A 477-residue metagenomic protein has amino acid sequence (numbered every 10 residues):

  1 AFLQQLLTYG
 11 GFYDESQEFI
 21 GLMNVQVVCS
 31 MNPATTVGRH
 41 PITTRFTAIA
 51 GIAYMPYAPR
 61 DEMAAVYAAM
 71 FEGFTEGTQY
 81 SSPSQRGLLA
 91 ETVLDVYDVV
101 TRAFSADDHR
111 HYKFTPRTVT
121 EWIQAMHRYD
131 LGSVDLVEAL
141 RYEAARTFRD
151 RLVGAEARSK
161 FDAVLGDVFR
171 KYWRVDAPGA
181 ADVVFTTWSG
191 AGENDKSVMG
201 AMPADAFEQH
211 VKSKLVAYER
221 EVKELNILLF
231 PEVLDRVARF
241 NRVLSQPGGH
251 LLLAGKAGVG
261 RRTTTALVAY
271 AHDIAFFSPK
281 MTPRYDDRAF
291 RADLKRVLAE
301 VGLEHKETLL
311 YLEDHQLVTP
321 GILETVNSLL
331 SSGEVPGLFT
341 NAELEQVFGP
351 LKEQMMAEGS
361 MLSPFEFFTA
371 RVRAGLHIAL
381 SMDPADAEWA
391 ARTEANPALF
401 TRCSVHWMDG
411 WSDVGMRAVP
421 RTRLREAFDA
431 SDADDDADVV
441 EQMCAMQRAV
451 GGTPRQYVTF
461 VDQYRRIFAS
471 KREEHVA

Functional and structural regions predicted by a protein language model:
A1, T36, I52, L317-V318 (+3 more regions): Residues immediately C-terminal
A1-N32, T44, F71, K295-A299 (+2 more regions): Conserved catalytic/switch belt of AAA+ P-loop NTPases
G10, M23-V25, F46-G51, G248 (+5 more regions): Short glycine-/polar-rich loops that comprise or flank the Walker A/P-loop and associated switch/sensor motifs
Q17-I20, T44, H111, V243-L244 (+3 more regions): Replace "in large, NTP-powered and nucleic-acid-processing enzymes" with "in large, NTP-powered factors and other
M23-M31, A48-G51, P56-S245, R373-A385 (+2 more regions): Alpha-helical lid/collar subdomain of P-loop NTPases
A34-I49, D386-T401: Short regulatory helix/loop adjacent to the ATP-binding pocket of P-loop NTPases
I52-M55, L252, A275-K280, P336-G337 (+1 more regions): Short hydrophobic alpha-helical runs that function as membrane-insertion/retention elements
V184-A299, L303, T308-L317: Terminal-proximal interaction/regulatory segments of ATP-powered molecular machines
